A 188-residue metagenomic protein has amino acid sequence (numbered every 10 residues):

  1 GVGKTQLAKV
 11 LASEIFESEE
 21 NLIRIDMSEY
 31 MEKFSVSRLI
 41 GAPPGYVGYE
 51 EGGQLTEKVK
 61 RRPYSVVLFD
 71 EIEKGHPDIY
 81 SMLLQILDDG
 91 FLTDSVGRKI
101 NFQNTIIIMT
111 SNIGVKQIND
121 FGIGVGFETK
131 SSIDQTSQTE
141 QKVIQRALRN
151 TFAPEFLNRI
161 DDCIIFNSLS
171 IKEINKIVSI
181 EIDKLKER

Functional and structural regions predicted by a protein language model:
G1-R188: AAA+ P-loop NTPase nucleotide-binding core of proteostasis motors
